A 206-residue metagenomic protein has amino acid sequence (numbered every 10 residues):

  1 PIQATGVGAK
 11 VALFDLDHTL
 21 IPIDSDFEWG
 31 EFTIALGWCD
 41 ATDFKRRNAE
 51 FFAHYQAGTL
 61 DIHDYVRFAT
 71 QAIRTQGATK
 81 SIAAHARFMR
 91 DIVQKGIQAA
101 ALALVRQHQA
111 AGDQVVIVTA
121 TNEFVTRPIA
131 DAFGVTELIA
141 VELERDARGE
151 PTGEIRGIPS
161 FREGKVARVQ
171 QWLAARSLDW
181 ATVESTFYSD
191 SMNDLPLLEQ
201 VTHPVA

Functional and structural regions predicted by a protein language model:
P1-L60: Active-site neighborhood of HAD-like aspartate-dependent phosphohydrolases
P1-Q3, V7-V11, A83, R90-A206: C-terminal cap/substrate-recognition subdomain and adjoining C-terminal extension of metal-dependent phosphatase-like
I23, K45, T59, H63 (+2 more regions): Electropositive phosphate-/nucleotide-binding environments in soluble metabolic enzymes
D26-W29, Y65-V66, R148-E154: Acidic/polar active-site rim loop that often engages polyanionic ligands
E28-W29, E50, D64-F68, A84-F88: A general alpha-helix detector
K45, I82-A83: Generic structural signal for individual residues within well-ordered alpha-helical segments across diverse proteins
F51-A78, V141-A147: Short, compositionally biased "basic patch" segments
